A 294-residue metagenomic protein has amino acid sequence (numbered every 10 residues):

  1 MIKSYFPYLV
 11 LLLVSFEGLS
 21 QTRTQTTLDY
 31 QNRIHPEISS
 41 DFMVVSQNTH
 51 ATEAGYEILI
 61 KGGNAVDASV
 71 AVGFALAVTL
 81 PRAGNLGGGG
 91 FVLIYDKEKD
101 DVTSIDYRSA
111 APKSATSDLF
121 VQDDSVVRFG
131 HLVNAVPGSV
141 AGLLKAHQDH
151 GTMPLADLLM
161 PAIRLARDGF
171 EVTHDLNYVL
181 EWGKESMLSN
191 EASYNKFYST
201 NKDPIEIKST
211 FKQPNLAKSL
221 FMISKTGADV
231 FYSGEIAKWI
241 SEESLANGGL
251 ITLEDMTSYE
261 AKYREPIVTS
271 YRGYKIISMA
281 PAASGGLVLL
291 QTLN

Functional and structural regions predicted by a protein language model:
I2-L11: Sec-dependent signal peptide recognition, specifically the positively charged N-region followed immediately by
F6, Q21-T22: N-terminal low-complexity/intrinsically disordered extensions
S15-E17: N-terminal signal peptide c-region/cleavage motif recognized by signal peptidases
T22-E53, E57, A65-T226, F231-S233 (+2 more regions): Noncatalytic scaffold domains of N-terminal-nucleophile
V288: Short, acidic (Asp/Glu-rich) active-site segment that either coordinates a divalent metal cofactor
Q291: Protein kinase glycine-rich loop
